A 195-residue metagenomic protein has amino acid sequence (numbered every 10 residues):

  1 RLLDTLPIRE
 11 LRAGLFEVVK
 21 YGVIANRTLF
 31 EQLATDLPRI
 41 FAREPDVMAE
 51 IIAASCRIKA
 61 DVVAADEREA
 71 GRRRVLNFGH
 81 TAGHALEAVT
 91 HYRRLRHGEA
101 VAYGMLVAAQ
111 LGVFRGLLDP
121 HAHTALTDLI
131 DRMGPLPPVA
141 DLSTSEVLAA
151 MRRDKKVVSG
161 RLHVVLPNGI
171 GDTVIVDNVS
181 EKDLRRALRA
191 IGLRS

Functional and structural regions predicted by a protein language model:
R1, E10, T28, T35 (+6 more regions): Residue-level signal for pocket-adjacent positions within structured domains
R1-R39: A glycine/threonine-rich phosphate-anchoring loop and its flanking beta-alpha core in nucleotide/phosphate-binding
L3-T5, G83-H84, D172-T173: Short, acidic Gly/Pro/Ser/Thr-rich loop/turn segments
E10, F16, L117-S195: C-terminal charged capping/lid subdomain of soluble metabolic enzymes
E31-S145: Active-site segments that bind and position negatively charged phosphate/pyrophosphate groups
